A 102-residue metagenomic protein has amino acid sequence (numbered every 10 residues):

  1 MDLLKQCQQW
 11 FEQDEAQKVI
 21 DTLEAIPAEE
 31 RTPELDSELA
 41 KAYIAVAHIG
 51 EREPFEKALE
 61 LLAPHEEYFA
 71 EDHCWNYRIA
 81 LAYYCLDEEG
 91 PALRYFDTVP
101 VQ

Functional and structural regions predicted by a protein language model:
M1-D21: N-terminal leader/linker segments that initiate helical-solenoid repeat arrays
K5, E38, A42-A45, R78 (+1 more regions): "A position-specific structural signal for the A-helix of alpha-solenoid helical repeats
E24, E56, E60-A63, D97: Alpha-solenoid helical repeat scaffolds
E30-R31, F69-A70: Short coil turns that delineate tetratricopeptide repeat
G90-Q102: TPR/TPR-like (Sel1-like) alpha-helical repeat modules
